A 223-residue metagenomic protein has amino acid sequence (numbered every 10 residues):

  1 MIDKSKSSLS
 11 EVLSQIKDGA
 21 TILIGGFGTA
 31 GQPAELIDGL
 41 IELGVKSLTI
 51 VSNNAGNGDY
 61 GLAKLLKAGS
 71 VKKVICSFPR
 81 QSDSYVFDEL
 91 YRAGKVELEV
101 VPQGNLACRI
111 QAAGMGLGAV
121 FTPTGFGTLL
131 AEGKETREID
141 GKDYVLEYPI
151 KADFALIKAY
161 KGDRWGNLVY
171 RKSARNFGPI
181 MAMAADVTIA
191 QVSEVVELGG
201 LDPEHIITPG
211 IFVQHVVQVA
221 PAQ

Functional and structural regions predicted by a protein language model:
M1-Q223: Conserved alpha/beta enzyme-core scaffold
